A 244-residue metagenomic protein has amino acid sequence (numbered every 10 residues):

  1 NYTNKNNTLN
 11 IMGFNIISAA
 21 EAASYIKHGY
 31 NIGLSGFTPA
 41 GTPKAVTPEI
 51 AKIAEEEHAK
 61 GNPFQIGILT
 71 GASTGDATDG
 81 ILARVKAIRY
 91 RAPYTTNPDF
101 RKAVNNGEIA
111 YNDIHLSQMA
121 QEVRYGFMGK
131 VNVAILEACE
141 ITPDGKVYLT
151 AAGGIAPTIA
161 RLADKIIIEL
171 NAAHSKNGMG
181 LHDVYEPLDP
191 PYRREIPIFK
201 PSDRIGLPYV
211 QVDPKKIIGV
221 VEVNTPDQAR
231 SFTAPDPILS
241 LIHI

Functional and structural regions predicted by a protein language model:
N1-I11: Short, Lys/Arg-enriched N-terminal segments with co-localized hydrophobic residues within the first ~10-30 amino acids
I11-I242: Conserved alpha/beta enzyme-core scaffold
